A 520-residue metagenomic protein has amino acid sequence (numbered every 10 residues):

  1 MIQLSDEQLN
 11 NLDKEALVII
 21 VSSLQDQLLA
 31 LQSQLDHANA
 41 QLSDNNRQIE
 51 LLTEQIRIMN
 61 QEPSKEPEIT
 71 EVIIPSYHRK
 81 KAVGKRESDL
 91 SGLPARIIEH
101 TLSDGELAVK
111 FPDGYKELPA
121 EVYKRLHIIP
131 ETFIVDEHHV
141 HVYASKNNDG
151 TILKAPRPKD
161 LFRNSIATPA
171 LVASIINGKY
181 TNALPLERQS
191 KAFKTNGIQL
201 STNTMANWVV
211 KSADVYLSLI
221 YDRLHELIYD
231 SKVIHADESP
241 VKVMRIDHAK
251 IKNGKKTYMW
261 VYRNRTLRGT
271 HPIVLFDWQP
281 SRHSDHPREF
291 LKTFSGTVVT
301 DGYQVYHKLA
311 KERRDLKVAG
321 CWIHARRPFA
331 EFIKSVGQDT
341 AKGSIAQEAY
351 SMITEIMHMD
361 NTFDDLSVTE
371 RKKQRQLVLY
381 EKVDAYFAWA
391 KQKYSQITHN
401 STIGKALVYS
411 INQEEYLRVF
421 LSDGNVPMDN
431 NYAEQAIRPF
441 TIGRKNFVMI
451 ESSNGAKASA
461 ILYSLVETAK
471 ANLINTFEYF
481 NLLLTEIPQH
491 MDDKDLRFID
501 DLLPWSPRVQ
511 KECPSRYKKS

Functional and structural regions predicted by a protein language model:
M1-I166, A206, H235-A236, K242 (+3 more regions): Short, flexible loop/hinge motifs at secondary-structure junctions
I2, E50, V142-A144, D149-S520: Catalytic center-proximal scaffold of phosphoryl-transfer enzymes
